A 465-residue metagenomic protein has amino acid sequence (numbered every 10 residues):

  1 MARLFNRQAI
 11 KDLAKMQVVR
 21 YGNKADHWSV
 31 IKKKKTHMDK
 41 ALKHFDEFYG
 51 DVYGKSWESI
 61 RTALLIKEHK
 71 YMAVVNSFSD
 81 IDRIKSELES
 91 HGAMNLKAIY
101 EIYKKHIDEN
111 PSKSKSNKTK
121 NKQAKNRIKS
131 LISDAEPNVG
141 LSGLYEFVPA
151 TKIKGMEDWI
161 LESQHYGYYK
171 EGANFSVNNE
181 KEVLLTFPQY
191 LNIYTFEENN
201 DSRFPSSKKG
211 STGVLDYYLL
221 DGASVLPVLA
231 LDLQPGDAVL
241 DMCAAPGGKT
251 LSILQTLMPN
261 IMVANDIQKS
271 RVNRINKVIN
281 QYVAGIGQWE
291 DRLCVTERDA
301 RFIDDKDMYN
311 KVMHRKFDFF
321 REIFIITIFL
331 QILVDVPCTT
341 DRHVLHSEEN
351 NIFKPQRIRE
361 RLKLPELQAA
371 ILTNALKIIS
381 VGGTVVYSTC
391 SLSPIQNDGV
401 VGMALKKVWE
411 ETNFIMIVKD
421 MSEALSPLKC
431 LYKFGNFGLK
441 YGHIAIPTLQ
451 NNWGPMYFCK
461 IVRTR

Functional and structural regions predicted by a protein language model:
L4-R7, K11, K15-T256, N265-G285 (+5 more regions): Glycine-rich nucleotide cofactor-binding entry segment
M72-V74, D241, V263, C294 (+5 more regions): Beta-strand cores of modular interaction/reader domains in eukaryotic scaffold and signaling proteins, especially PDZ
S77-I81, L345-H346, R465: Helix N-cap motif at beta-to-alpha junctions
A238, I261, G382-T384: Short glycine-centered segments of the SAM/dcSAM-binding site in methyltransferase folds
L257, R298, Y309-N374, G382 (+2 more regions): Mobile active-site "lid"/loop adjacent to the S-adenosyl-L-methionine
K269-S270, R301-F302, C338-T340, L392-P394 (+2 more regions): Conserved nucleotide-binding/hydrolysis micro-motifs of P-loop NTPases
F319-E322, I326, V385-R465: C-terminal catalytic and target-recognition region of SAM-dependent MTase-like enzymes, primarily methyltransferases
